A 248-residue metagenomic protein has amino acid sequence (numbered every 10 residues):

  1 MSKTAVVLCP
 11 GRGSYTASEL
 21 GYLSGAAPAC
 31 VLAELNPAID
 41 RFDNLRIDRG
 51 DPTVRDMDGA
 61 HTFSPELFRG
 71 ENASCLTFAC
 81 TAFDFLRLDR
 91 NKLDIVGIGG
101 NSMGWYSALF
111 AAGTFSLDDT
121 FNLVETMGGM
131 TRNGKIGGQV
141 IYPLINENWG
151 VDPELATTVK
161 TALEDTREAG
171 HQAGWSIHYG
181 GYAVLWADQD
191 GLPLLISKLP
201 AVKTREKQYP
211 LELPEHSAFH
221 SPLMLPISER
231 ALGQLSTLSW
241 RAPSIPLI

Functional and structural regions predicted by a protein language model:
S2-G99: Helix-rich "cap/lid" substructures immediately adjacent to catalytic or cofactor-binding pockets
C9-G11, T81, G104, L185 (+2 more regions): Conserved small-residue
G13-T16, S107, S116, I177: Short, flexible micro-motifs
G70, L109, G181: Generic anion/oxyanion-binding catalytic loop in active/binding sites
F78-A82, L109, F121: Conserved active-site region of classical short-chain dehydrogenase/reductase
F83-N91, F110-T114, T126: Active-site catalytic microenvironments for nucleophilic, acid-base chemistry
G99-G104, A108, A112: Gly/Ala-rich beta-loop-alpha elbow adjacent to hydrolase catalytic centers
A112-I248: Alpha/beta catalytic cores of group-transfer enzymes, especially the acyltransferase/condensing modules of polyketide
